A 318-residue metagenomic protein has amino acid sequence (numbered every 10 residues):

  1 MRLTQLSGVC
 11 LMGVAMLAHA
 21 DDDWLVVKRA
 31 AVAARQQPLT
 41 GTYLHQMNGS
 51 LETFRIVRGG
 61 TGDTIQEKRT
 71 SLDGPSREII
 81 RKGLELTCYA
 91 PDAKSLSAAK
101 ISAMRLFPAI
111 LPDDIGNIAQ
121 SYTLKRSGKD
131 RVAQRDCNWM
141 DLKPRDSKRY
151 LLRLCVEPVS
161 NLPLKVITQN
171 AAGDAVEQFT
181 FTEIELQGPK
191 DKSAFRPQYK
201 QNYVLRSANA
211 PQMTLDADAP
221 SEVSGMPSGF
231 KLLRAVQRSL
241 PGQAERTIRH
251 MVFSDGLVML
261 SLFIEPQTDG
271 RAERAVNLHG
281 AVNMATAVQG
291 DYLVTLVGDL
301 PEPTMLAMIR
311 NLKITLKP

Functional and structural regions predicted by a protein language model:
M1-S7: Bacterial N-terminal signal peptides that target proteins for export
A20-D92, Q120-P158, L162-T168: N-terminal mature ectodomain segment of secretory-pathway/periplasmic proteins
C88-I110: Acidic/charged, solvent-exposed loop-and-adjacent secondary-structure segments enriched in E/D, K/R, S/T, and G/P
L162, Q169, G173-K192, L296-P318: Surface-exposed amphipathic alpha-helical segments
T180, E185, K192-Q212: Pro/Ala/Gly-rich low-complexity, hydrophilic intrinsically disordered segments
V204-G290, P303-A307: Short, solvent-exposed recognition patches
